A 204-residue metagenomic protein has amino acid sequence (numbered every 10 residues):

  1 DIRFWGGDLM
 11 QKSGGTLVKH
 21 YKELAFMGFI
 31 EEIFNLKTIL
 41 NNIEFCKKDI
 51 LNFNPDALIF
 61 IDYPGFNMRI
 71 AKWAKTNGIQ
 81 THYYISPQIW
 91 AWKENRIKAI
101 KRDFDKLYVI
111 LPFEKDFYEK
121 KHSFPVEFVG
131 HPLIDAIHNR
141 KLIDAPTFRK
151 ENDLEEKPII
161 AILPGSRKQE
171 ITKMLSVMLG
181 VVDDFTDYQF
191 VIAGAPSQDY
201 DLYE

Functional and structural regions predicted by a protein language model:
D1-R149, L163-M174, D184-F185, A195-S197: Active-site and donor-binding regions of nucleotide-sugar-utilizing enzymes
P125, E155, Y188-Q189: Secondary-structure boundary/capping positions in well-ordered alpha/beta enzyme cores
L154-I171, L179: Conserved donor-binding/catalytic core segment of Leloir-type glycosyltransferases
M178-T186, Y203-E204: Alpha-helix C-terminal capping segments
Y188-E204: Catalytic donor nucleotide-activated moiety binding site of glycosyltransferases and closely related
